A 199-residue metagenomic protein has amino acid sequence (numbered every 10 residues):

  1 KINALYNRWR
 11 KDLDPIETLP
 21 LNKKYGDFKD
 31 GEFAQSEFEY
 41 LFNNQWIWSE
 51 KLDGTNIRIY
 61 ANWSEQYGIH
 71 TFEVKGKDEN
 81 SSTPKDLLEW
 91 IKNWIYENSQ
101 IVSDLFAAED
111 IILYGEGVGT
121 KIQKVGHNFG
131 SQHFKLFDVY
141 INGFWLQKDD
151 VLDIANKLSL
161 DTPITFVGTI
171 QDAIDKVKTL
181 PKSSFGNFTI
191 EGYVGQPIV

Functional and structural regions predicted by a protein language model:
K1-V199: Core nucleotide-handling region used for phosphoryl-transfer chemistry
